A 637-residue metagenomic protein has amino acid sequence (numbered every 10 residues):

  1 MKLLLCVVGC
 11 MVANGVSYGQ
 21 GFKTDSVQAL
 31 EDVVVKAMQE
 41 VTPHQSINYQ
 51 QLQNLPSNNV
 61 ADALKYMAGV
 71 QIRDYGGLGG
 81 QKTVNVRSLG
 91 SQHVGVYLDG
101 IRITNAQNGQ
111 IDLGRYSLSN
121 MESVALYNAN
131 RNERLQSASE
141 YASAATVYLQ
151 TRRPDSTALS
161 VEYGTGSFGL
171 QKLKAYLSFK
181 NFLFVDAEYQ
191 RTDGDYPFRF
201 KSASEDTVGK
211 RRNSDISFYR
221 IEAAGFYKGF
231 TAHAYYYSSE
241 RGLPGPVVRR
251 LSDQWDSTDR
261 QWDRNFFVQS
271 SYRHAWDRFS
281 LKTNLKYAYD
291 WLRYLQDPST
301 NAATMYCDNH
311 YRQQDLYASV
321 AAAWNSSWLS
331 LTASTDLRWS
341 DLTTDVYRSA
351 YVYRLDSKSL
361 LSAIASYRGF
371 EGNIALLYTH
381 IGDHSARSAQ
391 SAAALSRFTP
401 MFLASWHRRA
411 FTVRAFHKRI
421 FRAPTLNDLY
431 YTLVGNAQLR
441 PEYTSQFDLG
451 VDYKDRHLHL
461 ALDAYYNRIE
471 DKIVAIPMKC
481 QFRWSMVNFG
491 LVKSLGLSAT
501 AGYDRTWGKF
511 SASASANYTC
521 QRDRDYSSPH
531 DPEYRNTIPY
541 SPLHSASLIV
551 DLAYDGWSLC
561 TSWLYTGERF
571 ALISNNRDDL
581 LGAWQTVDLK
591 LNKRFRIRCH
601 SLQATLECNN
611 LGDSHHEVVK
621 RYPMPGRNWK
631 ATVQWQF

Functional and structural regions predicted by a protein language model:
V27-V60: N-terminal periplasmic "start-of-domain" segments of outer-membrane beta-barrel proteins
D62-N105: Extracytoplasmic beta-strand/coil segments of soluble accessory domains associated with Gram-negative outer-membrane
L118-A158: A beta-strand signature from Gram-negative outer-membrane beta-barrel systems, especially the internal plug domain
N132, Y148, S156, Y176-Q261: Periplasmic-side early beta-strands and strand-to-turn transitions of outer-membrane beta-barrels
L177-S178, Y219-Y227, A363-A365, F402-S405 (+5 more regions): Conserved C-terminal beta-signal and adjacent last beta-strands/turns of outer-membrane beta-barrel proteins
V185, E222-G242, Q261-S391, R397-H407 (+4 more regions): Face-selective signature of the C-terminal outer-membrane beta-barrel domain
D256-A275, Q390-H407, F411-E470, P477-W507 (+1 more regions): Outer-membrane beta-barrel signature, preferentially recognizing the C-terminal barrel domain of Gram-negative
N325-T332, S366-E371, Y465-R468, V487-I573: Gram-negative outer-membrane beta-barrel transporters
